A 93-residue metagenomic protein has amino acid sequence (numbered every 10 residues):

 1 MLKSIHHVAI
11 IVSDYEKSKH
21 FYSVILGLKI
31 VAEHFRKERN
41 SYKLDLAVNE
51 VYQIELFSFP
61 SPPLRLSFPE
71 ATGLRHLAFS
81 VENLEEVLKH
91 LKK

Functional and structural regions predicted by a protein language model:
L2, I11-Q53: Core segments of cupin and vicinal oxygen chelate
L2-I5, L74: Core-facing hydrophobic residues within beta-strands of well-ordered domains
H7-A9, D45, H76-A78: Short aromatic/hydrophobic contact patches that present stacked aromatics for nucleic-acid/ligand binding
V12-E16, P69-K93: Vicinal oxygen chelate
F35, F68-P69: Short Gly/Pro-enriched turn/cap motifs at secondary-structure boundaries
D45, R65-L66: Residue-level detector of transmembrane insertion/anchoring sites
E55-F57: Conserved beta-strand in the GNAT
P60-P63: Conserved short histidine dyad/triad with adjacent acidic residue
